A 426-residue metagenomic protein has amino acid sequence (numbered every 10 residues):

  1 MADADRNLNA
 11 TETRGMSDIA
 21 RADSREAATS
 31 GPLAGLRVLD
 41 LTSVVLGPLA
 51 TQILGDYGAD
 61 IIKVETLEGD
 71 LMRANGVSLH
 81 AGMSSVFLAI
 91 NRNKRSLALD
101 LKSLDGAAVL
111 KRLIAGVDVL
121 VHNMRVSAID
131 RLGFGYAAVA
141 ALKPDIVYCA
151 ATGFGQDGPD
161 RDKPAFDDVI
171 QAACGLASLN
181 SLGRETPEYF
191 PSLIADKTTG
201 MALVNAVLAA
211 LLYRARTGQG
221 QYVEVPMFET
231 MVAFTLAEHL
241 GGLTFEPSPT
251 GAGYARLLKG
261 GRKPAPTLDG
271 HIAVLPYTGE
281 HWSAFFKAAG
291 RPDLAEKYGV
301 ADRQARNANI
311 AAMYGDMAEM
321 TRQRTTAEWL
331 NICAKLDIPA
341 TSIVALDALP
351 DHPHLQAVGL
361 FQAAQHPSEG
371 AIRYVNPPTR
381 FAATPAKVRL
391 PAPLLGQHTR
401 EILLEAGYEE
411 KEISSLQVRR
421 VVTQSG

Functional and structural regions predicted by a protein language model:
A2-R216, G242, D316, L394 (+1 more regions): N-terminal helix-loop segment corresponding to the beta1-alpha1 unit of nucleotide/adenylate-binding folds
E68, G153-G155, M227-V232, D269-H271 (+2 more regions): Glycine-rich beta-alpha junction loops
F87, A252-L257, R262-P264, N309 (+2 more regions): Short Gly/Pro-enriched turn/cap motifs at secondary-structure boundaries
E188-T198, G220-Y222, A252-G253, G260-R262 (+3 more regions): A short glycine-threonine-serine/GTX helix/turn-capping micro-motif
L193-L208, M227-T235, Y277, H281: Mid-domain beta-loop-alpha active-site segment that forms a flexible, acidic cofactor/metal-binding surface
L211-T250: Substrate-binding/catalytic subdomain of NAD(P)-dependent oxidoreductase enzymes
A255-R256, G260-L336, A340: Aromatic-enriched alpha-helical interface/lid elements that frame and gate functional surfaces
K335-R389: A glycine-rich dinucleotide-binding beta-alpha-beta segment and adjacent secondary-structure elements that constitute
